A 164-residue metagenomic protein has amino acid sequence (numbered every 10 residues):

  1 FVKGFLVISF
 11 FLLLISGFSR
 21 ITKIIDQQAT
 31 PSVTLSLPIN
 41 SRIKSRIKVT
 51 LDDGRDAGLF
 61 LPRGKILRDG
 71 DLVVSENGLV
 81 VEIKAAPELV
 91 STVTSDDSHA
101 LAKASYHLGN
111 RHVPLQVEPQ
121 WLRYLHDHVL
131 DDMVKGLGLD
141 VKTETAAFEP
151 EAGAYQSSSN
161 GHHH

Functional and structural regions predicted by a protein language model:
F10-G64: Intrinsically disordered, low-complexity, positively charged segments
L13-A29, Y124-L125, V129-H164: Helix-rich terminal scaffold detector
I24, L101-K135: Glycine- and charge-enriched low-complexity intrinsically disordered segments
E82-S95: Short glycine-/aliphatic-rich beta-strand segments at the starts of folded cytosolic domains
